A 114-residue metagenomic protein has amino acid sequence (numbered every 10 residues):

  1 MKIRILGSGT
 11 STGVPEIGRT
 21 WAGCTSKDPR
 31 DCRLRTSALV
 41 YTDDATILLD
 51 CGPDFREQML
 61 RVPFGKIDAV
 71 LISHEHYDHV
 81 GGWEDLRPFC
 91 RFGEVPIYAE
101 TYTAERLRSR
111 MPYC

Functional and structural regions predicted by a protein language model:
M1-C114: Binuclear metal-dependent hydrolase catalytic cores
